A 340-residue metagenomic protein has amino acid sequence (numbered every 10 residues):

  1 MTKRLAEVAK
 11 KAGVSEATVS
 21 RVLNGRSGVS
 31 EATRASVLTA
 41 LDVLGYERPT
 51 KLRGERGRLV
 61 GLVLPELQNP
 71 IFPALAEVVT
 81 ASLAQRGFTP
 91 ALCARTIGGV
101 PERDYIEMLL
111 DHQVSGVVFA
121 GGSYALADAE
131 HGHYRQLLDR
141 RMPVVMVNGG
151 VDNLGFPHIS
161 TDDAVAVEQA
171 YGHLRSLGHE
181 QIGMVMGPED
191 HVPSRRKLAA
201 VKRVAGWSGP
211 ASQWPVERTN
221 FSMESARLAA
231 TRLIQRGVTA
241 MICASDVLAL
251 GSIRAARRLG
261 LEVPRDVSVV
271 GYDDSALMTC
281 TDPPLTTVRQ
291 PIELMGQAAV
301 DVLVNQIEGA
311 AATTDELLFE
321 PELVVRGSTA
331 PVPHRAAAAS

Functional and structural regions predicted by a protein language model:
M1-G57, A337-S340: N-terminal helix-turn-helix DNA-binding module of bacterial transcription factors
K3, L38-E77, R86, T96-I97 (+1 more regions): N-terminal helix-turn-helix/winged-helix DNA-binding helices and compositionally similar short basic alpha-helical
L83-A94, M184-V185, V201-S225: Short beta-strand elements in bilobed, periplasmic/extracellular small-molecule ligand-binding domains
I97, A120-Q169, V247, D273-L285: Flexible loop/hinge segments that line or gate small-molecule binding clefts
V114-S123, G183-V185, V216-E217, L233-D246 (+1 more regions): Periplasmic-binding protein-like
G155-M184, M223-R232, Q290-E308: Hydrophobic alpha-helical segments within soluble ligand-binding/sensing domains
E168-S208, V216, D315-T329: An alpha-beta-alpha
L233-S340: Flexible loop/turn connectors
